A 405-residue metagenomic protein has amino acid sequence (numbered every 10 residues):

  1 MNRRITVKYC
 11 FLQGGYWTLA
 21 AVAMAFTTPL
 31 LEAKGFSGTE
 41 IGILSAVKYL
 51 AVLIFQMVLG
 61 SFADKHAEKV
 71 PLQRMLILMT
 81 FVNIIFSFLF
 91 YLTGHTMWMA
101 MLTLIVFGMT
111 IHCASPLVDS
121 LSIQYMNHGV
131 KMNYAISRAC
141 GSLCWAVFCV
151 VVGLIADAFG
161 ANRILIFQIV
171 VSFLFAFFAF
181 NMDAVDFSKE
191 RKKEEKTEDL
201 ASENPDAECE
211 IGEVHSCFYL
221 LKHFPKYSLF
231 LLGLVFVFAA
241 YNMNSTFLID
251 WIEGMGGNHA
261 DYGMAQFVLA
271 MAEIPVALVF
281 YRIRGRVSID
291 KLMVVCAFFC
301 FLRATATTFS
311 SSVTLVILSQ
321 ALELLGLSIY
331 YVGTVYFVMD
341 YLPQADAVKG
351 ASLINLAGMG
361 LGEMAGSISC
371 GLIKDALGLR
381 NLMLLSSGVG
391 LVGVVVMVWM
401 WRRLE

Functional and structural regions predicted by a protein language model:
M1-R3, D183-L231: Juxtamembrane intracellular "pre-TM" segments in multi-pass secondary transporters
N2-V52, K226-A265: Helix-loop boundary and gating motifs at the non-cytosolic
G14, F86, M97-A114, V235 (+1 more regions): Hydrophobic core of transmembrane alpha-helices in multi-pass small-molecule transporters, especially MFS/SLC-type
L50-V58, F148, Y262-R284: Transmembrane alpha-helices of Major Facilitator/SLC transporters
F55-K69, A156-D157, V276-S288, K374-D375: Helix-to-loop junctions at the C-terminal end of transmembrane segments in multipass secondary transporters
Q73-F88, K291-T305: Structural signature of the two symmetry-related core transmembrane helices
H112-N127, I329-P343: Intracellular juxtamembrane helix-capping segments at the cytosolic ends of symmetry-related transmembrane helices
A156-V171, G371-G390: A membrane-interface helix-boundary motif in multi-pass transporters
